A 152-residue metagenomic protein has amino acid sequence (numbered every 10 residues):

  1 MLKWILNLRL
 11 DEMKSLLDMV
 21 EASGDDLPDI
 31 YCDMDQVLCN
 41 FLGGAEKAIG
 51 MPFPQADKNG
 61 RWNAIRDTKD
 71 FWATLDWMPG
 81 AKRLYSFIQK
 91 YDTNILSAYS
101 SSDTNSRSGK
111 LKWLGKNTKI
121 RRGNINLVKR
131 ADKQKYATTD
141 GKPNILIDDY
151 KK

Functional and structural regions predicted by a protein language model:
M1-P28, W77, R83, F87: Charge-dense, intrinsically disordered terminal/linker segments
L16-W72: Active-site neighborhood of HAD-like aspartate-dependent phosphohydrolases
L38-L42, K47, T93, S102-S106 (+1 more regions): Short catalytic/ligand-binding loop motif for oxyanion handling, primarily in non-cytosolic enzymes, centered on
D57, R66-I95, D103-S108: Short, acidic loop-to-helix structural element flanking the phosphoryl-transfer center in phosphate-processing enzymes
I95-S97, L146: Structural beta-sheet core signal
A98-T118: Catalytic donor nucleotide-activated moiety binding site of glycosyltransferases and closely related
G115-L127: Structural recognition of alpha->loop->beta junctions
I125-K152: Conserved Lys-Pro-Asp/Glu-containing loop-to-beta segment of HAD-superfamily phosphomonoesterases, centered on
